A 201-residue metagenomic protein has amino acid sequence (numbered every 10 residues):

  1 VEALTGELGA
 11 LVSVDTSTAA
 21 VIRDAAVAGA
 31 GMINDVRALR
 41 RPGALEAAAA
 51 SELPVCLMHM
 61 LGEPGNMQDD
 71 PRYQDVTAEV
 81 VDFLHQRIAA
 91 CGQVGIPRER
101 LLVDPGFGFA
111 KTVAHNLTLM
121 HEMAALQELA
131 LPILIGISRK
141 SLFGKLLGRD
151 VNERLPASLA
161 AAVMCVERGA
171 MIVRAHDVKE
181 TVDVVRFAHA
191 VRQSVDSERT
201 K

Functional and structural regions predicted by a protein language model:
V1-I22, A26-V27, G31-A90, A110-K201: Active-site-adjacent loop and "lid" segments of alpha/beta metabolic enzymes
R87-R100: Phosphate/pyrophosphate-binding loops at sites that engage ATP/ADP/AMP, CoA/4′-phosphopantetheine, polyphosphate
F107: Active-site metal-binding loops of divalent metal-dependent hydrolases
